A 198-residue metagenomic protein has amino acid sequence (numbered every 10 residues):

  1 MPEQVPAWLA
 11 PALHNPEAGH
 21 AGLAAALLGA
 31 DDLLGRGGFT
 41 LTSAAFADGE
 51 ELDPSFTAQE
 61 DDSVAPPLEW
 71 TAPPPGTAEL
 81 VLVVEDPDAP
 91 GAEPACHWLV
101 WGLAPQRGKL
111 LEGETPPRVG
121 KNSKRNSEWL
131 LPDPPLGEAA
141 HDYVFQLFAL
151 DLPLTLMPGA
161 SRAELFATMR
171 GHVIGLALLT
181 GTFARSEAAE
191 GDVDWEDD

Functional and structural regions predicted by a protein language model:
M1-D198: N-terminus-centered regions that define maturation/targeting leaders and the start of the first functional domain
